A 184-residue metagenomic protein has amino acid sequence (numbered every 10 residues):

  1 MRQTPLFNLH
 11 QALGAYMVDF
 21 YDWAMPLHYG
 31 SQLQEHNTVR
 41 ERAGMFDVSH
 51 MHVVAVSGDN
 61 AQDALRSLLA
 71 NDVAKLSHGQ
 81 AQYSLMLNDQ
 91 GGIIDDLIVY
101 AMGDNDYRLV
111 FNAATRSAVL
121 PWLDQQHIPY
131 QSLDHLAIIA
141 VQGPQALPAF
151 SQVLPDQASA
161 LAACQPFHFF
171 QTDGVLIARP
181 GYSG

Functional and structural regions predicted by a protein language model:
M1-G184: Basic, glycine/lysine-rich polyanion-binding surfaces/domains
